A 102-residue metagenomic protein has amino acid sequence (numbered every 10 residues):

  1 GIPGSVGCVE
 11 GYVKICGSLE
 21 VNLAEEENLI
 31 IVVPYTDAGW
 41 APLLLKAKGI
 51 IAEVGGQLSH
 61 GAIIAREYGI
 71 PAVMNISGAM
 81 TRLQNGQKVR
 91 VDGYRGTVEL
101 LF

Functional and structural regions predicted by a protein language model:
G1-F102: Non-catalytic, soluble scaffold/interaction modules
